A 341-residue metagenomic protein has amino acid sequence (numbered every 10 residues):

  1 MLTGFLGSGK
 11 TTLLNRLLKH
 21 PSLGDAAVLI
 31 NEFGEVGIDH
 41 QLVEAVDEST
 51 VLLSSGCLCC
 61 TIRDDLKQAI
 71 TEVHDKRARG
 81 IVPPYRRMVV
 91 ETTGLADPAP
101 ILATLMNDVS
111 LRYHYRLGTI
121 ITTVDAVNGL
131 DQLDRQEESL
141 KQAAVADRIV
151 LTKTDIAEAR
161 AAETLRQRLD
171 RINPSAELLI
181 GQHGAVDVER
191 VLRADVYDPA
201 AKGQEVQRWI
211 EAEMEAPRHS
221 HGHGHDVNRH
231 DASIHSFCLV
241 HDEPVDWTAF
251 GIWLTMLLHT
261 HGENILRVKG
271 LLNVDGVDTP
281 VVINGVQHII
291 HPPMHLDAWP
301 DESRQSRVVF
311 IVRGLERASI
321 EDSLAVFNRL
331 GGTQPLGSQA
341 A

Functional and structural regions predicted by a protein language model:
M1-S8, T12-Q132: Nucleotide-state-sensitive switch-loop elements of NTP-binding domains
L29-N31, T122-D125, V150-K153, C238-V240 (+1 more regions): Conserved beta-strand segments of the P-loop GTPase G domain that flank and frequently precede/overlap
L42, R112-Y113, L140-K141, W299-P300: Short secondary-structure boundary/capping segments
G80, R112, E138-K141, R229: Structural motif
M88-T92, I149-L151, V308: Short glycine-rich or small-residue beta-strand-to-loop segments that form or flank ligand, phosphate, metal/Fe-S
P100-S110, V127-S139, A143, L151 (+1 more regions): Non-catalytic interfacial helical region
K141, V145-R148, T154-S306, R313-A341: C-terminal accessory "lid"/substrate-recognition subdomains
